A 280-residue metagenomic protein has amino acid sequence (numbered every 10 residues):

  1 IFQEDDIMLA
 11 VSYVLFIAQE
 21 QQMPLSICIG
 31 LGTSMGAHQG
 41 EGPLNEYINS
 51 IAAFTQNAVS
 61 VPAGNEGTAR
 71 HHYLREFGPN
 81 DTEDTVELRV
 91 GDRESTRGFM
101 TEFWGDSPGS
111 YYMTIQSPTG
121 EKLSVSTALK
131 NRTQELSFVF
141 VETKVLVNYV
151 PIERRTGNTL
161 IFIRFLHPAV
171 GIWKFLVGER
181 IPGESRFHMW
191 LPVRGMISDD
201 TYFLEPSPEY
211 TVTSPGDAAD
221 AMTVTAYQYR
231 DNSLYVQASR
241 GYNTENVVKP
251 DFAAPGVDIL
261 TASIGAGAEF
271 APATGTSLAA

Functional and structural regions predicted by a protein language model:
I1-A280: Loop-rich non-cytosolic ectodomains and luminal regions
